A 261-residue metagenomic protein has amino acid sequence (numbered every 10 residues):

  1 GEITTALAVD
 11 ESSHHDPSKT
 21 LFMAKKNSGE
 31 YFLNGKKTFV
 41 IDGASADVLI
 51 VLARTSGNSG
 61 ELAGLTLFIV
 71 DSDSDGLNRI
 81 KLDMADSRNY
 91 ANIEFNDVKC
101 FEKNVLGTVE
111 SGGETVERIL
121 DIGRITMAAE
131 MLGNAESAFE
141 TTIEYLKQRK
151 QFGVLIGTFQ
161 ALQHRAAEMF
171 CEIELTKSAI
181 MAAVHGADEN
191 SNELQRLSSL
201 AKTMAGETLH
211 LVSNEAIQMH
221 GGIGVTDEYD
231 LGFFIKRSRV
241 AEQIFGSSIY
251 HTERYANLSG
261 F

Functional and structural regions predicted by a protein language model:
G1-E2, P17-K19, K26-F32, R118-F261: Alpha-helical interface subdomain recognition
G1-S12: A short, Trp-centered hydrophobic/proline-enriched beta-strand micro-motif
L7, G35, F68, I93-F95 (+2 more regions): Residue-level signal for inorganic ion chemistry
S12-S13, L21-M23, K37-I41, A53-S59 (+2 more regions): A generic local secondary-structure boundary/capping motif
K19-F22, F39, D71-G107: Flexible, small-/acidic-enriched active-site or ligand-binding loops
Y31, L49, T66, N89-E94: Short beta-strand micro-motifs in enzyme catalytic cores
N34-N78: A short core secondary-structure module
